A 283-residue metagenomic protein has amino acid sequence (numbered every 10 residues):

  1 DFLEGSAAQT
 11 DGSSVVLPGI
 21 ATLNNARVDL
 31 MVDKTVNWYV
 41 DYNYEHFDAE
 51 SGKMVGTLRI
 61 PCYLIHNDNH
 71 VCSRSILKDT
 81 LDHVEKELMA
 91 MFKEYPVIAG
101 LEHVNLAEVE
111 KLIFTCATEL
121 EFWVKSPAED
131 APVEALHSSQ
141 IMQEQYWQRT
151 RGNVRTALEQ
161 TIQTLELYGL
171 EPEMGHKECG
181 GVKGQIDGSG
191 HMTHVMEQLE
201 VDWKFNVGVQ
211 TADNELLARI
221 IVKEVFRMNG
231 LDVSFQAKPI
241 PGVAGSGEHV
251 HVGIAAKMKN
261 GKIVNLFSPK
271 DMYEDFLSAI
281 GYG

Functional and structural regions predicted by a protein language model:
D1-K177, G181, N206-I220: ATP/Mg2+-dependent ligation/transfer catalytic cores
R74-L77, Q210-V225, I254-Y282: Helical (often loop-to-helix) elements that flank the catalytic cores of nucleotide-handling enzymes
E85, E119-W123, I162, D202 (+4 more regions): Short, well-ordered alpha-helical packing segments
K93-E94, L167-E173, M228-F235, D271-G283: Flexible helix-coil linker/hinge segments at domain or subdomain boundaries
A117-P132, G180-D202, Q236-V264: Histidine-centered divalent-metal-coordination microenvironment in nucleic-acid enzymes
Q140-Q163, K259-G283: C-terminal helix-cap and adjacent tail motif
I162, H176, G180, G184 (+4 more regions): Catalytic cores of secreted/periplasmic or lumenal enzymes
W203-R219, M228, S234, K238-V243: Active-site neighborhood of thiol-dependent amide/isopeptide-bond enzymes
